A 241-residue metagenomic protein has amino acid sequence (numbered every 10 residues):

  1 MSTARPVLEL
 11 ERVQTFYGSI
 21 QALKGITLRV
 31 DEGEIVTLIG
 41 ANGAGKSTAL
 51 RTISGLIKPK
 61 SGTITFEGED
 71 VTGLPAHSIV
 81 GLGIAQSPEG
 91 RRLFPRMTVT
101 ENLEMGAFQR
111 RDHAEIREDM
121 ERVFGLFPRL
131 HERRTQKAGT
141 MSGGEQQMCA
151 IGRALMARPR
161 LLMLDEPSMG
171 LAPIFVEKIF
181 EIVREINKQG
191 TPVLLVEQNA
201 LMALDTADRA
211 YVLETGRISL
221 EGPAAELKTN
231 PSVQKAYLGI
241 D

Functional and structural regions predicted by a protein language model:
S2-D241: Glycine-rich phosphate-binding loops of nucleotide-dependent enzymes
